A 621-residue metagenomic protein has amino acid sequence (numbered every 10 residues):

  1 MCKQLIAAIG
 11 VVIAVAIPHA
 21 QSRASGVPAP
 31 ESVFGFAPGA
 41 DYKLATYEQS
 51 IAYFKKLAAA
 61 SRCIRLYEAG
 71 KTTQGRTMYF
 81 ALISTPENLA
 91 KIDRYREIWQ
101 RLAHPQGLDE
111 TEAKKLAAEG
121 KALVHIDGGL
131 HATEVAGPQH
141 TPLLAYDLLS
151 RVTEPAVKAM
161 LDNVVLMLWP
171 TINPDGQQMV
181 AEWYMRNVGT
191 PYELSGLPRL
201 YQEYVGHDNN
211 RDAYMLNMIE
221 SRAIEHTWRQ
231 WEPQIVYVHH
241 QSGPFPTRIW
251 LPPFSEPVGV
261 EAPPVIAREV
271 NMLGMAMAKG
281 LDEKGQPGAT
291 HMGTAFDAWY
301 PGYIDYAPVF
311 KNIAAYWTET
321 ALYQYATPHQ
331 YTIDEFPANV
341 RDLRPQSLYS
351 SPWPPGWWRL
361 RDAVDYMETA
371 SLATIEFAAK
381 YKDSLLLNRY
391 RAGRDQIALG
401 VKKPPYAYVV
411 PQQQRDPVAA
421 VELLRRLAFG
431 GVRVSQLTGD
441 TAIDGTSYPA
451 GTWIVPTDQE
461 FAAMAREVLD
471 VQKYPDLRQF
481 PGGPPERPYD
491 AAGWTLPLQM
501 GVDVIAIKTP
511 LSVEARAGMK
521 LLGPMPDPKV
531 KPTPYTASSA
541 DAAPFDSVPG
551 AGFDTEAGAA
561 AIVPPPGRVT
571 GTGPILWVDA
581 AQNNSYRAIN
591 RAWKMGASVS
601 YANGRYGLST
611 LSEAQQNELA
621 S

Functional and structural regions predicted by a protein language model:
M1-Q4: Positively charged n-region of N-terminal signal peptides that target proteins for export
I6-A16: Bacterial N-terminal signal peptides
Q21-V165, V205, R211, N217-I219 (+6 more regions): Intrinsic-disorder/low-complexity accessory segments
D127-G128, W169-T171, V236-H239: Active-site neighborhood of phospho(di)ester-bond hydrolases with catalytic His/Asp-centered motifs
L130-A132, P170-G176, A213-M215, G243: Acidic, glycine-rich active-site loops and adjacent beta-strand->loop/helix elements that engage anionic groups
A145-L149, N163-M185: Carboxylate/His-rich catalytic cores and anion/metal-binding grooves
Q177-Q202, G206-N209, R222, H226: Active-site-proximal cap/loop segments of hydrolase catalytic domains
W228-S242: Proline-aspartate-enriched helix->loop->beta-strand connector
